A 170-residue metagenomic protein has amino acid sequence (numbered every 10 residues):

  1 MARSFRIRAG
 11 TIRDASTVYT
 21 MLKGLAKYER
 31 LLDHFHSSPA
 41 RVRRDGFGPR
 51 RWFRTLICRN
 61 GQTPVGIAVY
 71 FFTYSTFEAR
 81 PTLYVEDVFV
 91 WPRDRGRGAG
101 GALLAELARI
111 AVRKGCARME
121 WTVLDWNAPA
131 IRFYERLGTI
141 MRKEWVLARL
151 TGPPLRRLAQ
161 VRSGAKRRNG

Functional and structural regions predicted by a protein language model:
R6-T20: A short beta-loop-alpha structural element at the N-terminal edge of CoA-dependent acyl/N-acetyltransferase catalytic
Y19-D45: Conserved GNAT-fold acetyl-CoA-binding loop/helix
R44-I57, Y84: A short helix-loop-beta-strand connector motif used in the catalytic cores of GNAT acetyltransferases and, in some
R54-A68, W91: Conserved beta-hairpin
Y70-F77: A conserved beta-strand-loop-helix scaffold within acyl/acetyltransferase catalytic domains
V90, G96-R109, R136: Conserved acetyl-CoA-binding loop-helix of GNAT-fold acetyltransferases
V112-T122: Conserved GNAT acetyl-CoA-binding A-motif
W121-A130, R149-P153: Conserved beta-strand-loop-alpha-helix junction that forms the acyl-donor binding cleft
